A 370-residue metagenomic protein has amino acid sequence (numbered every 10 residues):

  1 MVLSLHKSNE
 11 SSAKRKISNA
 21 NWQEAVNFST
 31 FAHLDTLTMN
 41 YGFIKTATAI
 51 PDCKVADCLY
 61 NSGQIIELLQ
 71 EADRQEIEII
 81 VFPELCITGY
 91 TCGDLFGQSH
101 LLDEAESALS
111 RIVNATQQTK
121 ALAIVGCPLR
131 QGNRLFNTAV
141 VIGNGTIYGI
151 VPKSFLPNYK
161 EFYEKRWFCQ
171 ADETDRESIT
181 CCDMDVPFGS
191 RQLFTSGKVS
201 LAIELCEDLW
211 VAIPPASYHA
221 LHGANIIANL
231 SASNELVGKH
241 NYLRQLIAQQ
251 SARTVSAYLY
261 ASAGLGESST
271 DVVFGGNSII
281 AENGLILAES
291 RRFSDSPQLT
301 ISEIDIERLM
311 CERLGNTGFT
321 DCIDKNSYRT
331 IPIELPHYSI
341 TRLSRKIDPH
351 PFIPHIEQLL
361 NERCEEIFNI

Functional and structural regions predicted by a protein language model:
S4, N27-T30, D35-T36: Short, positively charged and aromatic/hydrophobic N-terminal segments
S11, I17: Short polybasic linear motifs
L34-I370: Enzyme catalytic cores with a strong preference for nitrogen-chemistry domains
